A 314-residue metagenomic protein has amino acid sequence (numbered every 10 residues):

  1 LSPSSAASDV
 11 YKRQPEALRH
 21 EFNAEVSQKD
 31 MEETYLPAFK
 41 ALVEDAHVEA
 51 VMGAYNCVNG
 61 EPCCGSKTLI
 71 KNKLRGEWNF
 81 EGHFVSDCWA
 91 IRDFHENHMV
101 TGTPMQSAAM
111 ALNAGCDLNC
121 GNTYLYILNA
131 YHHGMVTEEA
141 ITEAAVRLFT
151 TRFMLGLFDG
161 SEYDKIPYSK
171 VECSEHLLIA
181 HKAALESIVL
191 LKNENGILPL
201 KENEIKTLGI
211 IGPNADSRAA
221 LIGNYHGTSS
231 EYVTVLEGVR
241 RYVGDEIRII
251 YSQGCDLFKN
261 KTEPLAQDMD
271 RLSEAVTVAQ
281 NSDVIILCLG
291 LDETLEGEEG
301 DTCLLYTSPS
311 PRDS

Functional and structural regions predicted by a protein language model:
L1: Glycine-rich, basic loop-to-helix element that forms the pyrophosphate-binding segment of sugar-nucleotide handling
S5-S308, R312-S314: Glycoside hydrolase catalytic-domain context in secreted enzymes
